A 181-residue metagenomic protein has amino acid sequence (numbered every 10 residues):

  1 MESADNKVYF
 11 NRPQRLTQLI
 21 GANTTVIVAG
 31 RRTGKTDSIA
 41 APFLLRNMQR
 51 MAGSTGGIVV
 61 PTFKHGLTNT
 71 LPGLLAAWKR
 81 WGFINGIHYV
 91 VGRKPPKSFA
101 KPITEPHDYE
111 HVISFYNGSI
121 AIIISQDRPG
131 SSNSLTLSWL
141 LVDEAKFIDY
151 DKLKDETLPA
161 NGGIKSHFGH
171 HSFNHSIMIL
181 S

Functional and structural regions predicted by a protein language model:
M1-S181: Phosphate/NTP-binding elements of NTP-utilizing enzymes
